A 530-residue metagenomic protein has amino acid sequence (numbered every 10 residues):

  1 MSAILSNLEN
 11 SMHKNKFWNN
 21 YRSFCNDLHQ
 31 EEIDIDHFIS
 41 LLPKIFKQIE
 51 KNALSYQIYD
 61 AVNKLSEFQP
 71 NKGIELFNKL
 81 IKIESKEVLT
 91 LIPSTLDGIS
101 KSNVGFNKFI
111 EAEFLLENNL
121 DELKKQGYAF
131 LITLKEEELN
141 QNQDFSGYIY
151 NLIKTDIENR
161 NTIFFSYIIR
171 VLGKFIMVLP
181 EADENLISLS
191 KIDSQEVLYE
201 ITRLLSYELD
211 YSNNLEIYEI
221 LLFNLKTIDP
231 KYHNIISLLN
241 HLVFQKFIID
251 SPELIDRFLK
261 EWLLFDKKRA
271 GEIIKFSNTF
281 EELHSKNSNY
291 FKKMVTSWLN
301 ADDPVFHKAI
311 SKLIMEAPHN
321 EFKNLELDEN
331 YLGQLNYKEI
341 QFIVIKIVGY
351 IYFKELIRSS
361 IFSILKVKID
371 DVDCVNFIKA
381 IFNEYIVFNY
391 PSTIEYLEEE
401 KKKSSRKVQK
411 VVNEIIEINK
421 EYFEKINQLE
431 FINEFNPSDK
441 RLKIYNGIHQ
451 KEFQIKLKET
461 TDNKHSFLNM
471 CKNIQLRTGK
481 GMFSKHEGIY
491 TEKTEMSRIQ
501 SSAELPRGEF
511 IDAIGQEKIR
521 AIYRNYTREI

Functional and structural regions predicted by a protein language model:
M1-I530: Non-catalytic all-alpha helical scaffold/repeat segments
